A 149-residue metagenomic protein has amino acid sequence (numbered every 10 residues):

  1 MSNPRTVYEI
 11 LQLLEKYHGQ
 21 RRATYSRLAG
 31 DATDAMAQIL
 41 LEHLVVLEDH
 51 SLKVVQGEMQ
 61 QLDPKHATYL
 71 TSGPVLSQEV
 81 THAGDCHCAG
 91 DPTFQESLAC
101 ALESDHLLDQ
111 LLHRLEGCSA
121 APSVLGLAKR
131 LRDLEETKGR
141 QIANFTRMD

Functional and structural regions predicted by a protein language model:
M1-A32, F94-C118: Alpha-helical bundle segments that constitute or directly flank the non-heme di-iron/ferroxidase center
L11-Y25, L44-M59, A101-L108, L131-I142: Alpha-helical transition-metal enzyme core signature, strongest for iron centers
T33-A35, A121-P122: Short loop-to-helix capping motifs
Q60-F94: Carboxylate-rich helix-loop segments that flank metal/cofactor sites and access channels in metalloenzymes
H113-R132: Acidic interhelical loop/turn segments
R147-D149: Short, charged, intrinsically disordered terminal tails
